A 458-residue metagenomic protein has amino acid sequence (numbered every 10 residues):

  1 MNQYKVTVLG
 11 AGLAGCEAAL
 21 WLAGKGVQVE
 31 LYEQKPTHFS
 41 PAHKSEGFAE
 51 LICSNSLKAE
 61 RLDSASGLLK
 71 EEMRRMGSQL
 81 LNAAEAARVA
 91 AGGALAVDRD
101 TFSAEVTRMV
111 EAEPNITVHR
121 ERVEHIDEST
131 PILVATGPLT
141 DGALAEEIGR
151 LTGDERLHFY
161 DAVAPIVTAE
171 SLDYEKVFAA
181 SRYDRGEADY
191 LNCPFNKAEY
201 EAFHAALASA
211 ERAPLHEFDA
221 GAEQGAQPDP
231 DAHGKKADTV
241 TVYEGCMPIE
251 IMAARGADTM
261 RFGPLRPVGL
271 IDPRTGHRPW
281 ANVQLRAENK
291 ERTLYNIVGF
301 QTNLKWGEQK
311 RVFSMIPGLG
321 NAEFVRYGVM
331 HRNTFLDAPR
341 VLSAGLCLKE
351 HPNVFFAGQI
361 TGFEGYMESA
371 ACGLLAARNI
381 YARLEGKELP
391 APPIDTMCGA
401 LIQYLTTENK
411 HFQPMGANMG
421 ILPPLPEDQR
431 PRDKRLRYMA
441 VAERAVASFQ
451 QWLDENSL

Functional and structural regions predicted by a protein language model:
N2-A14: Beta1/beta-strand and adjacent pyrophosphate-binding region of the FAD-binding site in flavoprotein oxidoreductases
L20-N82, I394-L405: N-terminal FAD cofactor-binding segment of flavoenzymes
E50-E60, E85-T101, E105: Dinucleotide-binding Rossmann-like beta1-alpha1 core, especially the glycine-rich loop that anchors the ADP
R99-V118: Helical element adjacent to the flavin cofactor pocket in flavoenzyme catalytic cores
A112-R286, E291, Y295-W306, K310-R311: Predominantly flavin-linked oxidoreductase catalytic cores and closely associated redox partners
I297-F363, A370-C372, P390-T407, F412-N418 (+1 more regions): A glycine-rich dinucleotide-binding beta-alpha-beta segment and adjacent secondary-structure elements that constitute
S369-A391: Internal hydrophobic alpha-helix adjacent to the cofactor/substrate pocket in enzyme cavities
M415-L458: C-terminal auxiliary extensions adjacent to catalytic cores
